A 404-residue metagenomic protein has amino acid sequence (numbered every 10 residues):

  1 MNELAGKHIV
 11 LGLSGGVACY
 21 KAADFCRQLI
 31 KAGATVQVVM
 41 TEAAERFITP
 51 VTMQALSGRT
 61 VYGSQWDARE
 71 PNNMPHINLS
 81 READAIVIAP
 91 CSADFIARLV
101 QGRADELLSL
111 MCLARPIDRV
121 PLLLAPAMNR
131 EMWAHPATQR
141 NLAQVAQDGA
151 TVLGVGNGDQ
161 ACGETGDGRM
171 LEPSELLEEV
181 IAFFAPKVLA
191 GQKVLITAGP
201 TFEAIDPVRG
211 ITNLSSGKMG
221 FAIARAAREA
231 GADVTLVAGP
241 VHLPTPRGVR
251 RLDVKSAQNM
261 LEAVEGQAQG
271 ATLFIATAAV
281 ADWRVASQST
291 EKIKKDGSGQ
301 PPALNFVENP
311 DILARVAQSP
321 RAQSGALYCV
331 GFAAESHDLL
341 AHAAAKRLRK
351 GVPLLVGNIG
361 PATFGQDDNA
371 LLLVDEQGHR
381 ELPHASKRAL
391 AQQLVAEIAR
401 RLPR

Functional and structural regions predicted by a protein language model:
M1-L124, N129-R404: A cross-family phosphate/adenosyl-ligand binding-site feature
